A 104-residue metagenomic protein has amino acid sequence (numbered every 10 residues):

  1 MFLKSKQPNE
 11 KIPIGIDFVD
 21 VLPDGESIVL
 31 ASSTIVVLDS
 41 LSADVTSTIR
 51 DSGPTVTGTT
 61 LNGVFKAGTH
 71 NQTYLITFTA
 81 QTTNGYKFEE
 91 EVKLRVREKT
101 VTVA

Functional and structural regions predicted by a protein language model:
M1-S27, V96-A104: Predominantly extracytoplasmic/ectodomain segments of secreted and cell-surface proteins
S27-D39: Short, surface-exposed alpha-helix to beta-strand junction/turn motifs within ectodomains of secreted and cell-envelope
L38-G58: Low-complexity "stalk/linker" and mucin-like segments enriched in Ser/Thr/Pro/Ala/Gly
N62-T69: Extracellular/luminal low-complexity segments enriched in Ser/Thr/Pro
N71-L75: Extracellular Ig-like/FN3 beta-sandwich strand-entry sites
T79-T83: Beta-strand-rich extracellular modules
Y86-T100: C-terminal edge beta-strand
